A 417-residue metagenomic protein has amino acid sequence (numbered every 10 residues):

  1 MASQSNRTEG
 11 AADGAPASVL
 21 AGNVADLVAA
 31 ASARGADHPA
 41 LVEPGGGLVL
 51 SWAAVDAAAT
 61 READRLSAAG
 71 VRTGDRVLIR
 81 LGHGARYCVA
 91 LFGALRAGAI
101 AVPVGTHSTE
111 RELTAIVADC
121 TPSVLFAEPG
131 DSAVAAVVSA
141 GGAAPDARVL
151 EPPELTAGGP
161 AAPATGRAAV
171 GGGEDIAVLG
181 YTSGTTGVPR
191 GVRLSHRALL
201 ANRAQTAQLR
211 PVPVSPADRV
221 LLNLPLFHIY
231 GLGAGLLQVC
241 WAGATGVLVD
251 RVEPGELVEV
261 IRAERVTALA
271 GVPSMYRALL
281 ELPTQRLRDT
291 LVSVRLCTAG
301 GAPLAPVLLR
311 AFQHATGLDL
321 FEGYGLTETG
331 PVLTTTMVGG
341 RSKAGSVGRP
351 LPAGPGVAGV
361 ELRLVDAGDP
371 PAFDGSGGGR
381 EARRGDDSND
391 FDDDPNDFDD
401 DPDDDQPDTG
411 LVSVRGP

Functional and structural regions predicted by a protein language model:
D13-N23, P152-I176: Flexible, low-complexity linker/hinge segments
L20, A40-G84, C88, F92 (+1 more regions): Conserved AMP-binding/adenylate-forming core of the ANL superfamily
L27, A68-A69, F92, R96-A161 (+1 more regions): Structural core segment of the AMP-binding/adenylate-forming
L66-V71, T165-E174, L179-L222, A242-A244: Conserved adenylate-forming
L78-R80, Y87, L91, L95-V124 (+4 more regions): Short beta-strand->loop structural element characteristic of the AMP-binding/adenylate-forming
L200-R219, I229-A268, L282: Conserved AMP-binding/adenylation subdomain of ANL enzymes
V266-G271, E281-K343, E361: Gly/Ser/Thr-rich phosphate-binding loop
G377-R384, D404-P417: AMP-binding/adenylate-forming core of the ANL superfamily
